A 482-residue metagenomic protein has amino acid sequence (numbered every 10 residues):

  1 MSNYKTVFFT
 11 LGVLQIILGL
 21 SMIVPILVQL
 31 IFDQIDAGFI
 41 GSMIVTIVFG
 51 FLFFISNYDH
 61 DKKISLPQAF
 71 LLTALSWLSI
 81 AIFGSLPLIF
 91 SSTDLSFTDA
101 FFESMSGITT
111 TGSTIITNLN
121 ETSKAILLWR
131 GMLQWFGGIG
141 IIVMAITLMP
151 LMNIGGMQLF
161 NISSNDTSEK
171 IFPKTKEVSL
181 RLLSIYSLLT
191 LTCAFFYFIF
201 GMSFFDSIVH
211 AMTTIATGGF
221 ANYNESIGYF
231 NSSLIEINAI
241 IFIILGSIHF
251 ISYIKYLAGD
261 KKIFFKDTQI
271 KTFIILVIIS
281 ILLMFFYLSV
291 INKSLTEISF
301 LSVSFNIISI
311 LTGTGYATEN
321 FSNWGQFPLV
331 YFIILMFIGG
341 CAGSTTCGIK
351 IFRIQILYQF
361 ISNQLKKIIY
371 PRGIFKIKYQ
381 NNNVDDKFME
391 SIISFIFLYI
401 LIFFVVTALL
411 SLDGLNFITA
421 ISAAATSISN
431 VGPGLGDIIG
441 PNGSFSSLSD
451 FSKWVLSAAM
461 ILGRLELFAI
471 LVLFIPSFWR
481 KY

Functional and structural regions predicted by a protein language model:
M1-Y482: Membrane-proximal intracellular helices of multi-pass ion channels
